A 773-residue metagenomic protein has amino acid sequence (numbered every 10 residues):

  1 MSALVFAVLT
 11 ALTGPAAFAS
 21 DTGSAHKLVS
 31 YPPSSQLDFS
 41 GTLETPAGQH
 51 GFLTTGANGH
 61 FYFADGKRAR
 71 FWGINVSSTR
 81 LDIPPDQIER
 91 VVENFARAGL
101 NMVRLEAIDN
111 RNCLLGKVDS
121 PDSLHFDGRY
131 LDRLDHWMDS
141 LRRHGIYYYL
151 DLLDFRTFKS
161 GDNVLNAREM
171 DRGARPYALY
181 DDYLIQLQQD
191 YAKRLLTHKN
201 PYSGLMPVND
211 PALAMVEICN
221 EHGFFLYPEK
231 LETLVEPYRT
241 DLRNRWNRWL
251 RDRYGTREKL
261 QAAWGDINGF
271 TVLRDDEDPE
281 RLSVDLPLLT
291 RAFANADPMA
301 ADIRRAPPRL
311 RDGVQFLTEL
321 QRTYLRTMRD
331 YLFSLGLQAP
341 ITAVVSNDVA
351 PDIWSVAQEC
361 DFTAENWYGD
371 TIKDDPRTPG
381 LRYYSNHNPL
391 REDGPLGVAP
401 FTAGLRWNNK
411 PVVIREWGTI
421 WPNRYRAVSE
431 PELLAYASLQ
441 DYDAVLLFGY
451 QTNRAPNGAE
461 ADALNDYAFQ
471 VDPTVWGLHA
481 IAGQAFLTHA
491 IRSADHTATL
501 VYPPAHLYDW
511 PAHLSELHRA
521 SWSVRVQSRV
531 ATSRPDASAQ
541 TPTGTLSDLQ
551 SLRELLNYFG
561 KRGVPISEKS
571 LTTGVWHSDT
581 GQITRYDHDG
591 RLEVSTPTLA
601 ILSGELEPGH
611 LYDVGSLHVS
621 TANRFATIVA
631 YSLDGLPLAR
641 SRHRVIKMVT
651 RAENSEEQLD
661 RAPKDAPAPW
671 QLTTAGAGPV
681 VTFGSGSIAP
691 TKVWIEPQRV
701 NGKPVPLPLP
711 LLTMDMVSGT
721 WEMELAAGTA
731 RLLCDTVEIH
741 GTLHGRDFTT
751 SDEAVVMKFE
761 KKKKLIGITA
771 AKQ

Functional and structural regions predicted by a protein language model:
S2-G14: Bacterial N-terminal signal peptides
G14-A19, V208: Signal peptide processing junction and immediate N-terminal pro/mature segment of secreted/exported proteins
S20-H50: N-terminal pre-domain segments of enzymes
P46-D330, S334-C360: Active-site mouth of glycoside hydrolases
F95, S140, L205-V208, D352-V356 (+6 more regions): A general structural signal for short secondary-structure junctions and capping/turn motifs
T197-H198, Q321-T342, D348-D370, Y383-R562: Catalytic-core region of carbohydrate-active enzymes that cleave or remodel glycosidic bonds
I372-T378: Short, charged, surface-exposed secondary-structure boundary motifs
T488, S493-Q773: Long, low-hydrophobicity ectodomains and other hydrophilic envelope-associated domains
